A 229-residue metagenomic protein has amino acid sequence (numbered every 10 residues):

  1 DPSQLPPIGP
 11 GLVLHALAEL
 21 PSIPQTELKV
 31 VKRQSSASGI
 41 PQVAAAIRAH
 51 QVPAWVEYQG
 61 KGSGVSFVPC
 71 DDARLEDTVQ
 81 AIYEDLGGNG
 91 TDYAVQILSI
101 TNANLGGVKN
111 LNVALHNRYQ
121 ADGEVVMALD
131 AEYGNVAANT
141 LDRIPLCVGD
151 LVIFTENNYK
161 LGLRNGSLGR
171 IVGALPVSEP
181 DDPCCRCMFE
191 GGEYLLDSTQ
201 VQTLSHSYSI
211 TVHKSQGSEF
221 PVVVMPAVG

Functional and structural regions predicted by a protein language model:
D1-P2, C70, T140-I144, D182-C185 (+1 more regions): N-terminal start-of-chain detector that recognizes signal peptides and the immediate post-cleavage beginning
S3-V152, N158-L161, V172-P176: Conserved helicase motor core of P-loop NTPases
I153-N157, N165-G229: C-terminal accessory regions
